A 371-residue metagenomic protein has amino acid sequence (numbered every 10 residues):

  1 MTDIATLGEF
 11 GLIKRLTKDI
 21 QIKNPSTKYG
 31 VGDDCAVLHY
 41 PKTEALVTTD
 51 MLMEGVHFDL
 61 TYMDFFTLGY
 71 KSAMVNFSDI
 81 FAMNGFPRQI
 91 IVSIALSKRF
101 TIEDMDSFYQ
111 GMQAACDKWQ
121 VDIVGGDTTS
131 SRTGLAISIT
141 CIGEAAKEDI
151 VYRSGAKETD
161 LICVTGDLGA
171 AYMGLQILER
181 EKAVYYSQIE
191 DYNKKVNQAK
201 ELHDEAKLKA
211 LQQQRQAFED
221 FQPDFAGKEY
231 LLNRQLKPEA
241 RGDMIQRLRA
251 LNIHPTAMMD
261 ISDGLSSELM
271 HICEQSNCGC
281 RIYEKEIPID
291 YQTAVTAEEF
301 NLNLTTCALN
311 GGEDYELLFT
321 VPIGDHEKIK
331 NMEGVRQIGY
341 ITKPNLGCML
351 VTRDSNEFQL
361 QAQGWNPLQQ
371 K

Functional and structural regions predicted by a protein language model:
M1-D64, M83, V92, Q370-K371: Extreme N-terminal cap/leader segments of soluble proteins
T2-Q21, M63, L96-D122, S130-I137 (+3 more regions): Glycine-/charge-enriched secondary-structure boundary and capping motifs
Y29, T61-V75, R99-Q110, E148: Glycine-rich anion/phosphate-binding loops
V37, N76, N84, I123 (+4 more regions): Residue-level signal for inorganic ion chemistry
H39-K42, L52, R88-E181, Y340: Glycine-rich anion-binding loops of enzyme active sites
F65-Q89, Q110-K118, R247, S267-H271: Small-aliphatic-rich amphipathic alpha-helix that forms the alpha element of a beta-alpha
K147-L236: Phosphate/diphosphate-binding glycine-rich loops and adjacent basic-rich segments that engage nucleotide
A240-R249: A short, well-structured juxtamembrane/interface segment
